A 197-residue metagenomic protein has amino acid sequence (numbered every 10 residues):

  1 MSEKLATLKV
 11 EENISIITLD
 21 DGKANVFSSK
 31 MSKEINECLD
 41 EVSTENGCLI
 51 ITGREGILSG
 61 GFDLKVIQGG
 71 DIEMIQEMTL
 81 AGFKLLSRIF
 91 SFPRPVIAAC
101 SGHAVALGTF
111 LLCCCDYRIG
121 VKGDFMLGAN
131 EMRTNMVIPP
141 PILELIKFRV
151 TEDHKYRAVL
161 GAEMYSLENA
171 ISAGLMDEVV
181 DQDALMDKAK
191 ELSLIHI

Functional and structural regions predicted by a protein language model:
M1-T52: Conserved CoA-thioester-binding segment of acyl-CoA-metabolizing enzymes
K33-E34, E45, G53-L85: Glycine- (often His-adjacent) and acidic-residue-rich active-site loop that binds/positions the CoA thioester
C38-E41, A81-F92: Catalytic-core regions built around general acid/base machinery
I51, L111-C113, A170, A189: Hydrophobic/aromatic residues within transmembrane alpha-helices of multi-pass small-molecule transporters
A99-V105, A158-E163: Glycine-rich beta-to-alpha transition loops that act as phosphate-gripper elements at the mouths of alpha/beta enzyme
V105-A158: CoA-thioester-processing core
I119-G120, M176-L185: Short acidic-hydrophobic, aromatic-tinged amphipathic segments that line or gate anion-handling sites
I195-I197: Conserved small/polar residues in nucleotide/adenosyl-binding loops
